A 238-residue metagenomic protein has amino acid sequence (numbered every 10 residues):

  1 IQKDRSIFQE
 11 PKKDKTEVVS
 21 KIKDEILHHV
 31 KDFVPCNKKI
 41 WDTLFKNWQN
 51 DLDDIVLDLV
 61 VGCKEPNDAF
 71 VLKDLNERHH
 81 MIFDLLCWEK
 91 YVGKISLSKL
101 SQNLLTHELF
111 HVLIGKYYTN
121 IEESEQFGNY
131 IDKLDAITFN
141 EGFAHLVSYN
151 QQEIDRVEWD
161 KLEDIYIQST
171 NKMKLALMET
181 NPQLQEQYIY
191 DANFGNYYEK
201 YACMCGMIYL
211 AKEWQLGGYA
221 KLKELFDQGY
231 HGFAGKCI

Functional and structural regions predicted by a protein language model:
I1-D14: N-terminal mature-domain "stem" immediately C-terminal to a signal peptide or N-terminal signal-anchor/transmembrane
S20-I82, S98: Auxiliary, metal-adjacent structural segments of Zn-dependent hydrolase domains
I22-K31, I95, L100, N129-L134 (+1 more regions): Second-shell loop/turn segments in exported
L44-F45, Y117-L175: Post-HExxH zinc-binding segment in Zn-dependent metallohydrolases
N76-L86, N103, L113-Y118, E123 (+1 more regions): Extended, well-ordered protein cores
L86-L105: Short pre-active-site segment immediately N-terminal to the catalytic Zn-binding motif
K99-T119, E141, H145: Active-site recognition of the HExxH zinc-binding catalytic motif
E158-I238: Pan-zinc metallopeptidase signature
